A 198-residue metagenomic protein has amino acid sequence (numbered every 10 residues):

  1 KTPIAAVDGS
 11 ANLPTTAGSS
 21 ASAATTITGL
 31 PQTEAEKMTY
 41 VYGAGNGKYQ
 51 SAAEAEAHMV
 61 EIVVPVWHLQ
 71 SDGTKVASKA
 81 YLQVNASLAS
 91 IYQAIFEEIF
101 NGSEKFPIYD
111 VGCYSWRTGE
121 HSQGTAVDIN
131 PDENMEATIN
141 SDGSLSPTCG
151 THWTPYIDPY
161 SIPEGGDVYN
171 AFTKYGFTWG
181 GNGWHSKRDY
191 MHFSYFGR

Functional and structural regions predicted by a protein language model:
T2-A53: N-terminal low-complexity, Pro/Thr/Ser-rich intrinsically disordered segments that act as propeptides or flexible
G9, S19, G73-T74, G143: Intrinsic-disorder/low-complexity loop/linker signature
E36-G112: Active-site acidic/histidine clusters and adjacent loop/turn architecture that either coordinate catalytic ions
A55-H58, T118-Q123, A171: Extracellular/periplasmic catalytic domains that process cell-envelope and extracellular macromolecules
E61-K75, I95-E97, H121, E133-M135 (+3 more regions): Extracytoplasmic/cell-surface-exposed regions of Actinobacterial cell-envelope-associated and secreted proteins
Y81-Y92, S122, D158-G165: Solvent-exposed, acidic/flexible segments
S103-T118, W179-H185: Surface-exposed patches in mature extracellular/periplasmic domains of secreted proteins
Q123-V127, P131-R198: Catalytic cores and adjacent binding grooves of peptidoglycan-active enzymes
